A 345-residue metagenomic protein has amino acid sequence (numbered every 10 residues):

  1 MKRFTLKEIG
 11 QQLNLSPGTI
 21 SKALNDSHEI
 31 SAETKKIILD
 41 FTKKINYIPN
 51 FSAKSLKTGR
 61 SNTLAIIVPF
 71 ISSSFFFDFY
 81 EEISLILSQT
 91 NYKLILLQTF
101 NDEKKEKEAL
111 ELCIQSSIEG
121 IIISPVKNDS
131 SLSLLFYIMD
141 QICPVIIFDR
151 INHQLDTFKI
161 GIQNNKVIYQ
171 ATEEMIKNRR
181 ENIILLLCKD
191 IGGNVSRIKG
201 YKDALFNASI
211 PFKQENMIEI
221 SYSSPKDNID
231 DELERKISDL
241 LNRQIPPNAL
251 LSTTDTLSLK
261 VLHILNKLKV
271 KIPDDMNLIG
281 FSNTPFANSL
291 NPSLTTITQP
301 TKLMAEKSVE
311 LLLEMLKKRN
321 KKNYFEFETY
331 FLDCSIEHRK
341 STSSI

Functional and structural regions predicted by a protein language model:
M1, T5, G59-E173, K177 (+1 more regions): Alpha-helical recognition/docking segments in bacterial nutrient-uptake and carbohydrate-utilization systems
M1-R60: N-terminal helix-turn-helix DNA-binding module of bacterial transcription factors
I37, F75-Q89, V167-Q170, G193-F212 (+3 more regions): Short, solvent-exposed amphipathic alpha-helices that sit in or adjacent to ligand/effector-binding or catalytic
L87-Q98, L185, K202-D230: Short beta-strand elements in bilobed, periplasmic/extracellular small-molecule ligand-binding domains
F158-L185, V195-S196, K202-D203, I229-S238 (+2 more regions): Hydrophobic alpha-helical segments within soluble ligand-binding/sensing domains
A171-P211, Y324-T342: An alpha-beta-alpha
N182, F212-N216, K271-D275: Short acidic capping loops at alpha-helix termini that bridge into adjacent secondary structure
K236-I345: Flexible loop/turn connectors
